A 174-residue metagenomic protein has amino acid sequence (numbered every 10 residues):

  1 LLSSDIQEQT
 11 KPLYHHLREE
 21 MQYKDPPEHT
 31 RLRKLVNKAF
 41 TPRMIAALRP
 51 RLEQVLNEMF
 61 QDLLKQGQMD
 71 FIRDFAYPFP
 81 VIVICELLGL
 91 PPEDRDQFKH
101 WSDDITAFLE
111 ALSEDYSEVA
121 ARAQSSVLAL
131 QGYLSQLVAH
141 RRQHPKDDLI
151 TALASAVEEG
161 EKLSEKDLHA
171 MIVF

Functional and structural regions predicted by a protein language model:
L1-F174: Cytochrome P450
